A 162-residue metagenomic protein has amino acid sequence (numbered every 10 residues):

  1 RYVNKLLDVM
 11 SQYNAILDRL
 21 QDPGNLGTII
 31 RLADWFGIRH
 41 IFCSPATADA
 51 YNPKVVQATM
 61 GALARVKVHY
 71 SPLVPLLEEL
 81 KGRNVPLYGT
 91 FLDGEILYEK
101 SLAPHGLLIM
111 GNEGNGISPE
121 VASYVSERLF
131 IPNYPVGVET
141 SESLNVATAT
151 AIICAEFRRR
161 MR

Functional and structural regions predicted by a protein language model:
R1-V3, F157-R158: Short loop segments at secondary-structure junctions
Y2-D93: RNA substrate-binding interface of SAM-dependent RNA methyltransferases
Q21, G27, D49-N52, A64 (+5 more regions): Generic, ordered loop/turn and secondary-structure boundary motif
T28-R31, R65, D93, N115 (+3 more regions): Short, electropositive, low-hydrophobicity segments enriched in small/polar residues
W35, A50-G61, P119-R162: Structured adenosyl-cofactor binding patch, chiefly the S-adenosyl-L-methionine
H69, M110, V146: Conserved SAM-binding loop
G89-E142: Active-site/ligand-binding-proximal alpha/beta "capping" segment
